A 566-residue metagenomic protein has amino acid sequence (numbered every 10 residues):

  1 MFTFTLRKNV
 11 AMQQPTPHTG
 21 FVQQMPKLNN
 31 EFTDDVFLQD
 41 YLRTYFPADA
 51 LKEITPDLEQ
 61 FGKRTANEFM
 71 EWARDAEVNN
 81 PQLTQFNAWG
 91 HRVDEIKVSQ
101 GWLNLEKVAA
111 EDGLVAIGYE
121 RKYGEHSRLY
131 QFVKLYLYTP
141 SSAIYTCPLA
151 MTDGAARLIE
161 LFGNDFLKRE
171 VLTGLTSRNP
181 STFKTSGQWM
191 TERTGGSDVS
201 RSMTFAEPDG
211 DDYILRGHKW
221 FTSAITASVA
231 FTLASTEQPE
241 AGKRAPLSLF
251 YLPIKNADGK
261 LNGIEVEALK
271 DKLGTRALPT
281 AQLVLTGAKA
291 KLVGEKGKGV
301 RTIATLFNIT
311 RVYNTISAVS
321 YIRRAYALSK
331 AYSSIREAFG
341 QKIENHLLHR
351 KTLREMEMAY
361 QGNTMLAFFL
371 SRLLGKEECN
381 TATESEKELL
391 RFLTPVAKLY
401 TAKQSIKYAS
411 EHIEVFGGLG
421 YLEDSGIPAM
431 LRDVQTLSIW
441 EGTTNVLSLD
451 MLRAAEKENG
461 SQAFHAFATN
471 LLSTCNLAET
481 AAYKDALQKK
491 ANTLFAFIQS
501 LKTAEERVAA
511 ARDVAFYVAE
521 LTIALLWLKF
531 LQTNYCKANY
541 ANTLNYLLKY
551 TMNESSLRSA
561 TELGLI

Functional and structural regions predicted by a protein language model:
F2-G124: Extended, charge-enriched "interface" segments that sit outside catalytic cores
Q13-T44, L419-Y483, N545-I566: Glycine-rich phosphate/cofactor-binding loops in nucleotide/flavin-utilizing enzymes
D94-T182, S223-I225, W440, Y535 (+1 more regions): Internal helix-loop-helix
Y123, A257-G263, E267, K272 (+3 more regions): A glycine-rich, basic-preceded beta-loop-alpha segment at the flavin cofactor/substrate interface of flavin-utilizing
D212, R216-L261: A short core secondary-structure module
Q361-K398, I498-A509, Q532: C-terminal helix-coil-helix/basic helical segment that borders enzyme active sites and/or dimer interfaces and provides
E388-L419: Charged, glycine-rich active-site and insertion segments that engage polyanionic ligands
E458, T474-I566: C-terminal amphipathic alpha-helical interaction region
